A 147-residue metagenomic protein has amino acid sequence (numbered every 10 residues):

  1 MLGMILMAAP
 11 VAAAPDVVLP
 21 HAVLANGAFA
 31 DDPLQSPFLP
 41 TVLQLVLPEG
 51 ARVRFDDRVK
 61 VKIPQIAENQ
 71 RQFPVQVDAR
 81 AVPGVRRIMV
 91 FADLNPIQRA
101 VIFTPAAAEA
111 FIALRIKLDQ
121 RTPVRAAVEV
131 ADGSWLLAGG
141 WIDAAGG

Functional and structural regions predicted by a protein language model:
P15-P48: A eukaryote-biased signal for short, well-structured alpha-helical docking elements
T41-Q70: N-terminal edge beta-strand
K62, F73-A81: Short edge beta-strand/loop segments characteristic of extracellular beta-sandwich folds
L94-K117: An anionic, turn-rich surface loop/hairpin at beta-sheet edges that serves as a generic interaction/coordination patch
D119-P123: Extracellular Ig-like/FN3 beta-sandwich strand-entry sites
A131-L137: Short acidic/polar inter-strand loop motif in beta-rich domains
W141-G147: Short beta-strand edge segments in extracellular beta-sheet folds
